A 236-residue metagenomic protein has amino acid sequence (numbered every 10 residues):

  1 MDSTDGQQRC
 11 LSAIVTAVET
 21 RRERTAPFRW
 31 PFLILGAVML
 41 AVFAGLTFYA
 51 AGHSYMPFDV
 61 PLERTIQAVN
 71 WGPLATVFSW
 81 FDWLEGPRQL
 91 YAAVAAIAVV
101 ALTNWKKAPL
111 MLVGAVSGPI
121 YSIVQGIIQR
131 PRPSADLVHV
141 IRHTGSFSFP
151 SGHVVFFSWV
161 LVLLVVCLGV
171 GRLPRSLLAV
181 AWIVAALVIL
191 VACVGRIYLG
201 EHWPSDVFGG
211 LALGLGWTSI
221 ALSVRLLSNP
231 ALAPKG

Functional and structural regions predicted by a protein language model:
M1-Q89, Q125-R142: N-terminal transmembrane-helix/juxtamembrane module of multi-pass inner/ER membrane proteins
R29-M39, A93-P119: Interfacial segments of alpha-helical transmembrane regions
P31-I34, Y91, K107-L112, A179-A186 (+2 more regions): Hydrophobic alpha-helical transmembrane segments
V42-G45, V116-V124, L187-I197: Aromatic-anchored segments of alpha-helical transmembrane domains
L74, I120, V124, I128 (+1 more regions): Alpha-helical membrane-inserting segments
D82-W105, S158-L164, L168: Hydrophobic alpha-helical transmembrane segments
L110-H139, Y198: Hydrophobic alpha-helical transmembrane segments of integral membrane proteins
L137-G236: Membrane-embedded catalytic cores of phosphoryl/pyrophosphoryl-handling enzymes
